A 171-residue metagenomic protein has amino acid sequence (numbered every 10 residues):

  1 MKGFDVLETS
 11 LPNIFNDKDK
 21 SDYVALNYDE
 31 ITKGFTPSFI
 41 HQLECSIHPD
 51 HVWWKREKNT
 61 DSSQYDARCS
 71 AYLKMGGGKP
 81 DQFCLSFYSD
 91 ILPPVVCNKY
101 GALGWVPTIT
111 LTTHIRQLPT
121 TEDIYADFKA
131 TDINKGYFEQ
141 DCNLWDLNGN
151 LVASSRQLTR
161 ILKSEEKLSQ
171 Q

Functional and structural regions predicted by a protein language model:
M1-Q171: Terminal targeting signals and extreme-terminal segments of soluble enzymes
